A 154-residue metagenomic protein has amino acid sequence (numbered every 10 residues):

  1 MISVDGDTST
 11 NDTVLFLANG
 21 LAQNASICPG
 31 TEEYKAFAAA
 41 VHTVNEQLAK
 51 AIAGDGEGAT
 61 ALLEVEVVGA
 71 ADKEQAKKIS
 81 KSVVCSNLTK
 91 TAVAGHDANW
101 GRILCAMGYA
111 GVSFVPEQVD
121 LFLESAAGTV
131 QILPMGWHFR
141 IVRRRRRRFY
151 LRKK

Functional and structural regions predicted by a protein language model:
M1-K154: A structural signal for small-residue-enriched, beta-sheet-centric alpha/beta enzyme cores and oligomeric scaffold folds
